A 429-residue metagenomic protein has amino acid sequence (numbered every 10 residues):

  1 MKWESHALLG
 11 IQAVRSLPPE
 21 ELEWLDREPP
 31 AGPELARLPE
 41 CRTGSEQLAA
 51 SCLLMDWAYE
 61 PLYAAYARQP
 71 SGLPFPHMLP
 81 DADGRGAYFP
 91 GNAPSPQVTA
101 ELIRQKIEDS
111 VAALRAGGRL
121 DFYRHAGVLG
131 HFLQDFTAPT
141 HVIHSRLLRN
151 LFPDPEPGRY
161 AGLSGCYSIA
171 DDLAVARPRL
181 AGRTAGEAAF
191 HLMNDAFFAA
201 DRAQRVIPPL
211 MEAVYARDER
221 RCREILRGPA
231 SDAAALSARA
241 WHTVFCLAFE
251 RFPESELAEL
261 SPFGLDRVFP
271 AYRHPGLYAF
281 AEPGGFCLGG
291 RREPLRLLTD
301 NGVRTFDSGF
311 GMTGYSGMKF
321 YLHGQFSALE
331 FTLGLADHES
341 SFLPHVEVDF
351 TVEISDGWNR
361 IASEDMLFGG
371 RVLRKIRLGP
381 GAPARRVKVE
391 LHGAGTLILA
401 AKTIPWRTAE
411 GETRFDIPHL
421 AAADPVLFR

Functional and structural regions predicted by a protein language model:
M1-R124, P139-C246: N-terminal, motif-rich segments that launch catalysis or mediate targeting to/interaction with membranes, typified by
H6, H131, M366: Divalent metal-coordination and catalytic microenvironments
I11, G32-L35, C52, H131 (+4 more regions): Low-complexity, intrinsically disordered short peptide segments enriched in small/polar/basic residues
F122-Q134: Short alpha-helix carrying the canonical HExxH Zn2+-binding catalytic motif
L129, A203, S237, A394-T396 (+1 more regions): Long alpha-helical scaffolds
F132-H141, E339: Short alpha-helix boundary/capping elements
F249-R429: Gly-Asp-aromatic-enriched flexible segments
